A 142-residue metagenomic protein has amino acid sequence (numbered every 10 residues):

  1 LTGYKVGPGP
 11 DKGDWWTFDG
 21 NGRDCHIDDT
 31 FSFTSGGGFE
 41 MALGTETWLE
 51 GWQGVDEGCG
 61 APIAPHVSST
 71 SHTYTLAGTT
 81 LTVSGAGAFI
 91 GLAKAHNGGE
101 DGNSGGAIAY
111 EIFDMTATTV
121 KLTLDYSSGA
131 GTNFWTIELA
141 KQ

Functional and structural regions predicted by a protein language model:
L1-W16, L139: Tryptophan-anchored aromatic micro-motifs
D11-K12, G44, W48, G131: Acidic, low-complexity intrinsically disordered regions
F18-A117: Contiguous, well-ordered beta-strand patches that form the walls/edges of small beta-barrel/beta-sandwich domains
T119-G131: Short, exposed beta-strand-loop hairpins at the edges of beta-sheets in extracellular/periplasmic proteins
T132-Q142: Short, low-complexity, Pro/Ser/Thr/Gly-rich segments in the mature regions of secreted, periplasmic
